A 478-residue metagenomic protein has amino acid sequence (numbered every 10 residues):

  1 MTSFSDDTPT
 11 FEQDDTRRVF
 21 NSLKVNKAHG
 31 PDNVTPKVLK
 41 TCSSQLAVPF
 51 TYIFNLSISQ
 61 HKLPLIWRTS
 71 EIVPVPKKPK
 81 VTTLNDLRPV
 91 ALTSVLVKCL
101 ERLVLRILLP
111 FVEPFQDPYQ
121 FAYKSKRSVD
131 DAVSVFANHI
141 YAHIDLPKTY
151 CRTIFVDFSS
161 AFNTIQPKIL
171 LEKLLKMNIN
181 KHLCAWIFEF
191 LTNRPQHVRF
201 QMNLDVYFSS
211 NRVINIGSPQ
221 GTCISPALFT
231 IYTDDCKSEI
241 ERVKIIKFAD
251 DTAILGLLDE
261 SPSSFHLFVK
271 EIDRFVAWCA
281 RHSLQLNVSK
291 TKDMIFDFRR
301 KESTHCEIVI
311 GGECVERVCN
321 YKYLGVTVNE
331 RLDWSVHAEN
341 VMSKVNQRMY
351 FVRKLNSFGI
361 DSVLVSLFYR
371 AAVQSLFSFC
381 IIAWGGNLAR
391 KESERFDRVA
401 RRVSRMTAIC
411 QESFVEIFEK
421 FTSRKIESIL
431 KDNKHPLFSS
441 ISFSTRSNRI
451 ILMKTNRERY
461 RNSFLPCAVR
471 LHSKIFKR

Functional and structural regions predicted by a protein language model:
M1-N85, A91, V95, C99 (+3 more regions): Surface-exposed loop/turn segments and immediately adjacent short secondary-structure elements within folded domains
N26-V34, T83-L92, D131-L175: Conserved catalytic palm subdomain of right-hand nucleotidyl-transferase polymerases, strongest for RNA-directed enzymes
V104-Q120, H143-D145, P226-D259: Active-site palm subdomain of RNA-directed nucleic acid polymerases
V156-F248: Conserved polymerase palm-domain catalytic core
F158-M177, A253-A277: Catalytic palm subdomain of template-directed nucleic-acid polymerases, centered on the conserved carboxylate motif
L284-N320: Short, conserved micro-motifs composed of acidic
E313-I382: Basic, alpha-helical interaction scaffolds
A389-R478: Short linear motifs embedded in intrinsically disordered, charge-biased segments
